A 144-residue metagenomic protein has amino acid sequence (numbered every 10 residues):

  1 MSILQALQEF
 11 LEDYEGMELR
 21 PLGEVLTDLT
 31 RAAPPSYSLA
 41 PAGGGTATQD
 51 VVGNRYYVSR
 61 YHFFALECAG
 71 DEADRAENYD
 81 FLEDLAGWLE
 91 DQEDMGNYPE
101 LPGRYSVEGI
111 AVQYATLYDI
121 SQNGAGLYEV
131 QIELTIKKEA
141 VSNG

Functional and structural regions predicted by a protein language model:
M1-G23, T27-D28, G44-G144: Charged, amphipathic alpha-helical segments and their flanking helix caps
A32-S36: Extended compositionally biased segments used for macromolecular assembly or nucleic-acid engagement
Y37-A40, F63: Conserved short beta-strand elements that form part of the metal-binding/catalytic scaffold of enzyme active sites
